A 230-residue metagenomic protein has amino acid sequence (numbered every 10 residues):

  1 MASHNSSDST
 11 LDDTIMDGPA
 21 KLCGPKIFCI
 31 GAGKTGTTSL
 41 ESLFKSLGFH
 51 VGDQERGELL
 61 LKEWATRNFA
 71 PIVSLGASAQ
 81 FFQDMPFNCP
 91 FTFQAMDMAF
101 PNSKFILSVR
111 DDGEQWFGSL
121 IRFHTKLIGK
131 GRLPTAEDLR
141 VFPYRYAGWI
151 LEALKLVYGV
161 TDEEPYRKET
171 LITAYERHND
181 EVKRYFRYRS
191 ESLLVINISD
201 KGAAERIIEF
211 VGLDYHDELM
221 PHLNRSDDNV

Functional and structural regions predicted by a protein language model:
A2-S3, V230: The identity of the second residue at the extreme N-terminus of proteins
S3-G129, E181, Y188, S192: PAPS-dependent sulfotransferase catalytic domain
S7-T10, L60-E63, R145-E152, T170-E176: Short, functional N-terminal and low-complexity linear motifs
F28, Y166, T170, V195: Conserved short-loop catalytic and cofactor-binding motifs
K45-F49, Q94-L171, G202-L213: PAPS-dependent sulfotransferase catalytic domain
R56-W64, I106-F117, D138, R177-V230: The conserved 3'-phosphoadenosine-5'-phosphosulfate
M85-A95, A136-R145, D217-V230: Short, surface-exposed, charge-dense and proline/glycine-enriched linear segments
M85-N88, T170-H178, S199: Soluble or luminal CAZymes and related metallo-dependent hydrolases
